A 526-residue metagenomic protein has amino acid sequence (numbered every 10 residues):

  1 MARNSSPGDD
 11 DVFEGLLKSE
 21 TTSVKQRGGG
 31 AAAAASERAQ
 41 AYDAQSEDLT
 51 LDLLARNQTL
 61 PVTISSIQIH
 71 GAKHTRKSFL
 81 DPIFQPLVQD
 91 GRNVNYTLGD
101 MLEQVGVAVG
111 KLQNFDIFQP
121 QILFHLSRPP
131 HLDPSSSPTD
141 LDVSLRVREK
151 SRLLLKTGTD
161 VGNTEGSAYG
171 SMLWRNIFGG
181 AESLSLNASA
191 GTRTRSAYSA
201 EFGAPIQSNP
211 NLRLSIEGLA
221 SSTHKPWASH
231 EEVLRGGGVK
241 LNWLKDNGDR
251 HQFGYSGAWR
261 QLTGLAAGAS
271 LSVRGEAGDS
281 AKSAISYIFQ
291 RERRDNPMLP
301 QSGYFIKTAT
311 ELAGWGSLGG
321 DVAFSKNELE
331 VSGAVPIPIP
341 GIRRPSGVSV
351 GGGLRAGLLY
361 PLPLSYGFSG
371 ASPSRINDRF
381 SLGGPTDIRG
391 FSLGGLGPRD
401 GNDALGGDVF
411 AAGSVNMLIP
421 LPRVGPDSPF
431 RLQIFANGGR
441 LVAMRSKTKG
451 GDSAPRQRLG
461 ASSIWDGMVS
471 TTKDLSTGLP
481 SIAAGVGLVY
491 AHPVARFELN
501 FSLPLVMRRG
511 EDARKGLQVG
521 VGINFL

Functional and structural regions predicted by a protein language model:
A2-D100, L126-R175, P205, N209-R213 (+2 more regions): Periplasmic POTRA and POTRA-like interaction domains that precede and scaffold membrane channels/assemblies
L60, Q113-Q121, R423-G425, H492: Short secondary-structure junctions
K73, V161-N163, A436, Y490-V494: A generic beta-sheet turn/junction motif
R76, Q104-A108, N327: Stable alpha-helical elements in mature extracytoplasmic
Q89-N93, R152-K156, F178-S183, G316-S317 (+4 more regions): Short small-residue beta-strand/loop micro-motif enriched in glycine and branched aliphatics
Q104-V105, K111-L126, H131-K307, V350 (+4 more regions): Gram-negative/organellar outer-membrane beta-barrel architecture
S272-G278, K282-K473, V519-N524: C-terminal outer-membrane beta-barrel translocator/porin domains of Gram-negative envelope proteins and their
T448-L526: C-terminal beta-signal and terminal closure region of outer-membrane beta-barrel proteins
